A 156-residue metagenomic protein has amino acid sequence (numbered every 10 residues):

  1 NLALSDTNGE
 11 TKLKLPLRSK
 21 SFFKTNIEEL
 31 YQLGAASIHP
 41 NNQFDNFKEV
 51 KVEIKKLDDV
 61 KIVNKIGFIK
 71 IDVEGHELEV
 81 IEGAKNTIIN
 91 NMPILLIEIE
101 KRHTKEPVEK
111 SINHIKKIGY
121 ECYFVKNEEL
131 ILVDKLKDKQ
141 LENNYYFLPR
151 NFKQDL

Functional and structural regions predicted by a protein language model:
N1-L156: Phosphate/nucleotide-binding beta-alpha loop and adjacent structural elements of enzyme active sites
